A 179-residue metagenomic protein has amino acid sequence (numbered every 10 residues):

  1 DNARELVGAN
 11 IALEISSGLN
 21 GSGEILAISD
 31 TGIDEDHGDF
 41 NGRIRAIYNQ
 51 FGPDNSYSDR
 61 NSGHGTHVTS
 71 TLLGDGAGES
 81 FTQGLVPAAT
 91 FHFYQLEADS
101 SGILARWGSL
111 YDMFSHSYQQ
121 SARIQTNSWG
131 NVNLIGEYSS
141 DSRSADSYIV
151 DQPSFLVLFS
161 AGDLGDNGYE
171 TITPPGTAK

Functional and structural regions predicted by a protein language model:
D1-S16: Autoinhibitory propeptides
L13-Y48, D54-R106, Q120-R123, N133-E137 (+3 more regions): Subtilisin-like serine protease catalytic core
Y111-Q120: Short, well-structured alpha-helical segments in soluble
T126-S128, V157-G162: Active-site neighborhood of phospho(di)ester-bond hydrolases with catalytic His/Asp-centered motifs
D141: Active-site-adjacent beta->alpha loops and helix N-cap segments on the catalytic face of soluble alpha/beta enzymes
L164-D166: Conserved nucleotide-binding/hydrolysis micro-motifs of P-loop NTPases
